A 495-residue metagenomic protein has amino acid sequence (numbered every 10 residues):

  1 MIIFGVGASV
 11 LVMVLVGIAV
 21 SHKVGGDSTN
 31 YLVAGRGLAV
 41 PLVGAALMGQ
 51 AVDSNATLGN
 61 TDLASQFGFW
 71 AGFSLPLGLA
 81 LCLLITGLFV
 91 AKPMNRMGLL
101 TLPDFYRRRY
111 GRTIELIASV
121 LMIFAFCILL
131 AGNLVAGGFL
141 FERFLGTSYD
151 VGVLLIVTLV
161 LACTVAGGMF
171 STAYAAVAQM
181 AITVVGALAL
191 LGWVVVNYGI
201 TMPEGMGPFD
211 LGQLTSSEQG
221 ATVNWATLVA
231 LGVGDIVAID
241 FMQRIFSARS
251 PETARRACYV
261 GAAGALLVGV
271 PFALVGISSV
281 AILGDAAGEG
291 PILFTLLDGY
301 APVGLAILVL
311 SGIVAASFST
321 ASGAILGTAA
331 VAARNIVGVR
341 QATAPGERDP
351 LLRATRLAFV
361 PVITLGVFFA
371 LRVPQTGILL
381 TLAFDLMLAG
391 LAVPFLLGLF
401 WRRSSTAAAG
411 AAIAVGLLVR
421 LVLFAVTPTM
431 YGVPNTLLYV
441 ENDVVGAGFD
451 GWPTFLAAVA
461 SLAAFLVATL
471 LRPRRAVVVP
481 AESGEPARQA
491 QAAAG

Functional and structural regions predicted by a protein language model:
M1-G495: Membrane-embedded helix-loop-helix hairpins and adjacent transmembrane boundary segments in multi-pass transporters
